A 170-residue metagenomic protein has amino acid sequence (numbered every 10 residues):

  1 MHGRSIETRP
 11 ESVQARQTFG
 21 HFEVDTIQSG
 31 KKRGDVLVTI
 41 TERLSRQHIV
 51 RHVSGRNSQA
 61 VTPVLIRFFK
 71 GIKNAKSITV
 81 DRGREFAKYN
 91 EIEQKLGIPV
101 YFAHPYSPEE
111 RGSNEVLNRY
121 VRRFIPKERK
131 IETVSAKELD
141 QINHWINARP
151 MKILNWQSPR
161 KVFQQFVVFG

Functional and structural regions predicted by a protein language model:
M1-L37: Mobile-element integrase/transposase regions, centering on the N-terminal DNA-binding/Zn-coordinating module
D25, I40, R46, L65 (+4 more regions): Mobile genetic element proteins and their domesticated derivatives, centered on retroelements and DNA transposons
G30-R33, V50-I72: Active-site beta-loop-alpha junctions of metal-dependent nucleic acid enzymes, especially the RNase H-like/DDE
S45-I49, G71-K76, F124: Short, surface-exposed connector motifs at secondary-structure boundaries
H48-R51, V100-F102: Short hydrophobic alpha-helical runs that function as membrane-insertion/retention elements
V64, N90-I92: A short acidic, amphipathic alpha-helical/loop segment
N74-K88, Y106: Acidic/histidine-rich, metal-coordinating catalytic segments
E93-G170: Charged alpha-helix within mobile-element recombinases
